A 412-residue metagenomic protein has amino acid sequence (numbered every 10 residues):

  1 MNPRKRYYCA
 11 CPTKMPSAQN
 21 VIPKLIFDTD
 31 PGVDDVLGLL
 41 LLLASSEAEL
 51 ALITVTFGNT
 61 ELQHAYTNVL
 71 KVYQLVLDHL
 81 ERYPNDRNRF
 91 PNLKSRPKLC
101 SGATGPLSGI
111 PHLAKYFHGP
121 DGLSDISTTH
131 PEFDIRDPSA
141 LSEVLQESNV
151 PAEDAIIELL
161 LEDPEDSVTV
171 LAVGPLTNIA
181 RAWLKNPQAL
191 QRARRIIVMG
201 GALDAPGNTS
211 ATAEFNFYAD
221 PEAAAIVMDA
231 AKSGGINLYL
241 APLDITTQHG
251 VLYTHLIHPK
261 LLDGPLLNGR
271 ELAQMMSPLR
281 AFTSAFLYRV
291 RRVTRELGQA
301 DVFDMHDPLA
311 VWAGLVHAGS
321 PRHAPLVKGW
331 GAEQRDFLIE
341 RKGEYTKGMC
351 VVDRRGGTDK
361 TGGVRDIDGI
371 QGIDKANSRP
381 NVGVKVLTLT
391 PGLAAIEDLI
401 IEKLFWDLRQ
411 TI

Functional and structural regions predicted by a protein language model:
M1-P23, Y83-N88, W406-I412: Eukaryotic N-terminal targeting leaders
A18-K71, H79-N85, K94, S127-T247: Active-site histidine-anchored catalytic micro-motif
Q19-I22, L40-S45, Y218, E222 (+1 more regions): Conformational coupling and interaction surfaces
R82-P138: Surface-exposed loop and adjacent secondary-structure segments within mature catalytic domains
K98-S101, V170-A172, I196-V198, F337-R341: Extended hydrophobic secondary-structure segments that form protein cores and membrane-embedded regions
L99, V227, V311: A residue-level signal for conserved active-site and pocket-lining positions in enzyme catalytic cores
H112-G122, S210-E214, H255-H258: Short, surface-exposed amphipathic charged segments that create phosphate/polyanion-binding patches used for binding
